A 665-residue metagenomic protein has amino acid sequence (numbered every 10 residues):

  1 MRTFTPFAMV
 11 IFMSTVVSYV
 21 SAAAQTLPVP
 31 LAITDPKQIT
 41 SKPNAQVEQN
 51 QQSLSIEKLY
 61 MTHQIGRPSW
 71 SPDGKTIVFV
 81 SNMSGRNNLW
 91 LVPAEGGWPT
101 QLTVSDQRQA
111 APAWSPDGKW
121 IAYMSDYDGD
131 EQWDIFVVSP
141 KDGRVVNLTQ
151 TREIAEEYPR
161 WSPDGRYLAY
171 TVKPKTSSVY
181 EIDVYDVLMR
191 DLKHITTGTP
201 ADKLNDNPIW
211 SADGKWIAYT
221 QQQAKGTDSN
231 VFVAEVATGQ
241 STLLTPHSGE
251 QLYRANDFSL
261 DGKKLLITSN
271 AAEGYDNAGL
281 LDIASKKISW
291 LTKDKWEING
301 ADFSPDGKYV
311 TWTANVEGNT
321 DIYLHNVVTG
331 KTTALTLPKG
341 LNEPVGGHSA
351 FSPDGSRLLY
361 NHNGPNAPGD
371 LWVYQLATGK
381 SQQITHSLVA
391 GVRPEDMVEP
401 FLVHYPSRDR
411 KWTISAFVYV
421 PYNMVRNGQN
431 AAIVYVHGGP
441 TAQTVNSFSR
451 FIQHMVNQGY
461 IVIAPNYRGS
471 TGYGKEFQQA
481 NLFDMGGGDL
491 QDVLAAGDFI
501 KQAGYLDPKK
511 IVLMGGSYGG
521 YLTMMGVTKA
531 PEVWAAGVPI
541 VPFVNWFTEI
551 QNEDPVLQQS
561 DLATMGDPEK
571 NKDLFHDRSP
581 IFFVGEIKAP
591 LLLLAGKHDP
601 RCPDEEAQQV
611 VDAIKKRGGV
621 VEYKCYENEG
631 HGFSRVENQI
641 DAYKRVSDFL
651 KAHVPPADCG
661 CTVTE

Functional and structural regions predicted by a protein language model:
M1-F4: Positively charged n-region of N-terminal signal peptides that target proteins for export
F7-Y19: Bacterial N-terminal signal peptides
V20-A24: Boundary at the C-terminal end of the N-terminal hydrophobic targeting segment
Q25-I56, Y60, G262, D282-S285 (+10 more regions): Extracellular/periplasmic ectodomains of large secreted or surface enzymes and adhesion receptors
L27-S53, T76, V80-Q101, K119-W120 (+10 more regions): Beta-propeller blade-edge and WD-like acidic-aromatic loop motif
M61-V80, D106-S125, I135, T151-P174 (+10 more regions): Conserved beta-propeller blade repeats
K380, H386-K509, G516-S517, V544 (+1 more regions): Cap/lid segment of the alpha/beta-hydrolase catalytic domain
P465-E665: Active-site-proximal cap/loop segments of hydrolase catalytic domains
